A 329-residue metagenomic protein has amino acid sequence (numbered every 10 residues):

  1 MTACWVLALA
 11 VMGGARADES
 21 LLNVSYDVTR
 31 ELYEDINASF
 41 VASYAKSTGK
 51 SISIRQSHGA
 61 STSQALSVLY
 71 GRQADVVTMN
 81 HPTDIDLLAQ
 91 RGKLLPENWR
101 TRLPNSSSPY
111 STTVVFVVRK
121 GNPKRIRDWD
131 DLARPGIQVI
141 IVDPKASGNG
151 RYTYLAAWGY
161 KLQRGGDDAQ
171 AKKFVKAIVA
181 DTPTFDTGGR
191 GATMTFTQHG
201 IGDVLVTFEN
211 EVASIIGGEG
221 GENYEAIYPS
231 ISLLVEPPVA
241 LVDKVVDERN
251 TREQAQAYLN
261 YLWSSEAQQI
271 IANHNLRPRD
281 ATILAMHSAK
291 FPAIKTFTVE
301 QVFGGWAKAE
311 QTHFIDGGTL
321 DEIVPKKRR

Functional and structural regions predicted by a protein language model:
M1-V11: Bacterial N-terminal signal peptides
A17-R91, T101-L103, F208, R329: Early extracytoplasmic/lumenal segment of secretory-pathway proteins
Y26, S61, Q73, H81-T83 (+7 more regions): Solvent-exposed coil/turn segments that connect beta secondary-structure elements in extracytoplasmic/periplasmic
G71-T78, G136-I137, H199-V204: Alpha-to-beta junction loops
A89-Q163: A conserved helix-loop-strand patch within extracytoplasmic ligand-binding domains of the periplasmic binding
S108-T112, K172-V179, F185-T187, E219-R252 (+1 more regions): Periplasmic-binding protein-like
R164-S230: Ligand-binding pocket segment of bilobal, Venus flytrap-like solute-binding proteins
V246-R329: Extracellular/periplasmic juxtamembrane helices and adjacent flexible linkers that interface with membrane partners
